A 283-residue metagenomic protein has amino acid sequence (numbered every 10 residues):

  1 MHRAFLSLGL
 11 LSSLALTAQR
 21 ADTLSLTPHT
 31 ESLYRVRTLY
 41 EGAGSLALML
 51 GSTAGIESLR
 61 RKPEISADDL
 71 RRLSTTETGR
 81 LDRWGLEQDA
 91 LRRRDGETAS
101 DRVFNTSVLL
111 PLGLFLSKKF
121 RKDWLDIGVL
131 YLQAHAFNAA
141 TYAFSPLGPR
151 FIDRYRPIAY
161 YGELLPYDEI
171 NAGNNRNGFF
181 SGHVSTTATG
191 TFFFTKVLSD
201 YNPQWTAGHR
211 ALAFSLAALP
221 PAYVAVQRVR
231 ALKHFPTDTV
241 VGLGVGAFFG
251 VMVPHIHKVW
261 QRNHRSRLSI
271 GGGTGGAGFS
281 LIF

Functional and structural regions predicted by a protein language model:
M1-T27: Cleavable N-terminal export/targeting peptides
Q19-P111, P149-G162, P166: N-terminal transmembrane-helix/juxtamembrane module of multi-pass inner/ER membrane proteins
G42-A43, G128, L132, F214-S215 (+1 more regions): Hydrophobic alpha-helical transmembrane segments
M49-S52, V108-P111, A139, A143 (+2 more regions): Helical transmembrane-bundle signal
S52-G55, G113, T141, S145-G148 (+1 more regions): Alpha-helical membrane-inserting segments
F115-F120, V197-S199: Structural signal for the C-terminal ends of transmembrane alpha-helices and the immediately following loop
K118-T141: Interfacial segments of alpha-helical transmembrane regions
Y161-G271, G276-I282: Membrane-embedded catalytic cores of phosphoryl/pyrophosphoryl-handling enzymes
